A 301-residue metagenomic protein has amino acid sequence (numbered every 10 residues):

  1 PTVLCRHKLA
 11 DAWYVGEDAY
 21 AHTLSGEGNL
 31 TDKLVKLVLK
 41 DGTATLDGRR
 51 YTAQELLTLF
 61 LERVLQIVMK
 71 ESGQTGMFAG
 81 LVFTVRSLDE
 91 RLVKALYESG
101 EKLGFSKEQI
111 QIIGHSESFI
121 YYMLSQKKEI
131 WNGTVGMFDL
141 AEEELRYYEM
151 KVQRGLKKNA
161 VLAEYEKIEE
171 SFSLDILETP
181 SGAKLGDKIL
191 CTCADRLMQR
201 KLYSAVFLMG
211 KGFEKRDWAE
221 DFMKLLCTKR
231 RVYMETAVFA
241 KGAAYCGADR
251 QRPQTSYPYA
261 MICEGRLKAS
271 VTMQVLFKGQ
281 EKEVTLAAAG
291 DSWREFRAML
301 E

Functional and structural regions predicted by a protein language model:
P1-A10, G28, L124-Y165: Gly/Thr-rich phosphate-binding beta-strand-loop-beta motif of the actin/hexokinase/Hsp70
P1-T84, I168-T192, R196, Y203: Conserved phosphate-binding loops in N-terminal lobes of ATP-dependent enzymes of the actin/Hsp70/sugar-kinase
E55-L124, T236: Active-site neighborhood for divalent-cation/phosphate handling
L81-V93, A194-M223, R231, E235-T236: Glycine-rich phosphate-binding loops at beta-strand->alpha-helix junctions
L88, L96-F105, I120-K128, G133-M137 (+3 more regions): ATP/nucleotide-binding catalytic cores
F105, F119-Y122, Y147-G186: Short, flexible helix-coil linker/hinge segments at the edges of structured domains or between repeats
K107-M137, V238-A260: Conserved phosphate-binding catalytic cores of ATP/NTP-utilizing and phosphoryl-transfer enzymes
Y245-E301: Acidic, glycine/GT-rich loop-and beta-edge segments that sit at the periphery of enzyme/chaperone cores
